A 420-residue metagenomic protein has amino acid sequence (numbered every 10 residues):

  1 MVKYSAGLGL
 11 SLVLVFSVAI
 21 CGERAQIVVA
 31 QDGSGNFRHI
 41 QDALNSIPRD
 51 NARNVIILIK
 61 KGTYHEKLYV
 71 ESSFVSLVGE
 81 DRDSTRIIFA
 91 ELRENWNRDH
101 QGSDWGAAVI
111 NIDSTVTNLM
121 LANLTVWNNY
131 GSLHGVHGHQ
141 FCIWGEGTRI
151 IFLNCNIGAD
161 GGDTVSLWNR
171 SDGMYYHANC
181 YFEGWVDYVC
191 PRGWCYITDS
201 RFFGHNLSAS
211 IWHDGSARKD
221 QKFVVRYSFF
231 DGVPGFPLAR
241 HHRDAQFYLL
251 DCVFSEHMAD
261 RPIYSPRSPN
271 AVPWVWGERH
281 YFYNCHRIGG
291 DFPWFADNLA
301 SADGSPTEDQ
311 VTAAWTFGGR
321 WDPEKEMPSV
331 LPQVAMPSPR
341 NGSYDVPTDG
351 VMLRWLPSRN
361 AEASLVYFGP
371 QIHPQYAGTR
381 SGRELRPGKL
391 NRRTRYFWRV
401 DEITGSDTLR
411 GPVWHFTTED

Functional and structural regions predicted by a protein language model:
M1-G9: Bacterial N-terminal signal peptides that target proteins for export
L8-S17: Bacterial N-terminal signal peptides
A25-S34, R38-V330: Sequence-level preference for short, compositionally simple segments enriched in small aliphatic or small polar residues
N54, G350, A361-L365: Exposed beta-strand and adjacent loop surfaces of beta-rich binding modules that mediate intermolecular recognition
V330-R359, H415-D420: Pro/Thr/Ser/Gly-rich low-complexity, intrinsically disordered linker/stalk tracts
A363-R393, G405-G411: Recognizes extended acidic, P/S/T-rich segments that occur within or adjacent to Ig-like beta-sandwich modules
